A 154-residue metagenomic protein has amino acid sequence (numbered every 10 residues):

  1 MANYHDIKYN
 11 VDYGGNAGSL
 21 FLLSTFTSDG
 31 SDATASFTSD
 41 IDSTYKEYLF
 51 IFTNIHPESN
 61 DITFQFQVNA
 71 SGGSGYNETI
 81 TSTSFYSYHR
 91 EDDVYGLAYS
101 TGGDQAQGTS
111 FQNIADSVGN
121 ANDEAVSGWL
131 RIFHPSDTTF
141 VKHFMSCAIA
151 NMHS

Functional and structural regions predicted by a protein language model:
A2-S154: Surface-exposed molecular-recognition determinants
